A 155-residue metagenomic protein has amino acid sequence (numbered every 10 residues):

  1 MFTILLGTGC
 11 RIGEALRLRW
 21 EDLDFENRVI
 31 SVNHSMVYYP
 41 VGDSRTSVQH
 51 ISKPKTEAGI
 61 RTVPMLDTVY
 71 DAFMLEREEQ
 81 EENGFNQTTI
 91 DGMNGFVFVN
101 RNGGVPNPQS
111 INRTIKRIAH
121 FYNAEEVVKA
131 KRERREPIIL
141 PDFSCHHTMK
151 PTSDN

Functional and structural regions predicted by a protein language model:
M1-L16, V29-I30: Short pre-functional
F2-T3, I60, F96: Positions in alpha-helical segments
L5-L6, R19-W20, N27, H34 (+4 more regions): Active-site proximal loops enriched in glycine and acidic residues that flank catalytic Cys/His/Asp and coordinate
C10-E14, R61-T62, M149: Short, cationic motifs built from Arg/Lys/His that form the positively charged side of catalytic pockets
R17-E82, T88-G92: Conserved tyrosine-mediated DNA breakage-rejoining catalytic core shared by Y-recombinases
V63, E79-T88, M93-N155: Short, basic (Lys/Arg/His-rich) helix/loop patches that form interaction surfaces in the mid-to-C-terminal regions
